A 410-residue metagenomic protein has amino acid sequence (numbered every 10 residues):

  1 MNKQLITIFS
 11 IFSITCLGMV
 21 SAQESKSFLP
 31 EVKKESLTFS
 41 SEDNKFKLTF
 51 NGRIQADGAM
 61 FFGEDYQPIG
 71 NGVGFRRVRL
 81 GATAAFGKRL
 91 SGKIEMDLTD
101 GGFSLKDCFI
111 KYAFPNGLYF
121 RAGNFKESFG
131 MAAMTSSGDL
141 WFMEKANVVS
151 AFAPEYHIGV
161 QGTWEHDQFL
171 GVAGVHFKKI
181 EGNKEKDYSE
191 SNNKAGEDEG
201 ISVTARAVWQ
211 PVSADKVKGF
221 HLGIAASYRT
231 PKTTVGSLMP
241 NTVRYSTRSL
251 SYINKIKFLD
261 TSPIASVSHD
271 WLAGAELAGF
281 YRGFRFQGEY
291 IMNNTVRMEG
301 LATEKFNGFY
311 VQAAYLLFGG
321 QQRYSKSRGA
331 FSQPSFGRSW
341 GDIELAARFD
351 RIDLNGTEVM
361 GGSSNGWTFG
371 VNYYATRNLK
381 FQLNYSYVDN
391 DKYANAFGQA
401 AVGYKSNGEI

Functional and structural regions predicted by a protein language model:
M1-S25: Bacterial Sec-dependent N-terminal signal peptides
S13, K184-D198, K232-T242, A302 (+1 more regions): Intrinsically disordered, low-complexity coil segments
M19-S41: Sec-dependent signal peptide cleavage junction
S25-L29, D43, D65-Q67, G236-I410: Outer-membrane beta-barrel pore domains
V32, F103, A153-E155, S268-D270 (+1 more regions): Short solvent-exposed loop/turn micro-motifs enriched in small/polar/acidic residues
S36-D187, K194-K232, Y310-F336, E344-A346 (+1 more regions): Outer membrane beta-barrel
